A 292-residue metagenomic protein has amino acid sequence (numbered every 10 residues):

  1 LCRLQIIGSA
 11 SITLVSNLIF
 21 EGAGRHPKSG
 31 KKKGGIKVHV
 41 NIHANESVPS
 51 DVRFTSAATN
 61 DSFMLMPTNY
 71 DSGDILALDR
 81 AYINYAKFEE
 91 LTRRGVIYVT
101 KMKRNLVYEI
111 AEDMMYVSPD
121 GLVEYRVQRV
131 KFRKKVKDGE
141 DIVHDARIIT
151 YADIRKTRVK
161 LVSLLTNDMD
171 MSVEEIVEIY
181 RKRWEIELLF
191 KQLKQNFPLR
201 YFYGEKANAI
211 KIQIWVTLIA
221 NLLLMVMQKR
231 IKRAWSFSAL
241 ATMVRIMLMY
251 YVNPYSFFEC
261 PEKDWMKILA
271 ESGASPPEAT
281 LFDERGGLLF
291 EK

Functional and structural regions predicted by a protein language model:
L1-R3, I7-E21, R25-K292: Single, function-defining residue in the core of a domain
